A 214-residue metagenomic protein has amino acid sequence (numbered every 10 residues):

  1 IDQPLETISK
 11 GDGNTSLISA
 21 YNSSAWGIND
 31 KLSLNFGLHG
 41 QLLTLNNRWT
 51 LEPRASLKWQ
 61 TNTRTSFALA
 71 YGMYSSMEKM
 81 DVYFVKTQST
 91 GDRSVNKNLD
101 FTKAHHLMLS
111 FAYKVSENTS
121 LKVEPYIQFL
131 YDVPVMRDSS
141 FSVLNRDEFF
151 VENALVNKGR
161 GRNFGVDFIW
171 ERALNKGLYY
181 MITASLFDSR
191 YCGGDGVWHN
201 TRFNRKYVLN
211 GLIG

Functional and structural regions predicted by a protein language model:
I1, F36-G40, L69-M73, V123-F129 (+1 more regions): Transmembrane beta-barrel strands of outer-membrane/channel proteins
I1-S33, E152-F164: Outer-membrane beta-barrel transmembrane domain signature of Gram-negative proteins, especially the mid-to-C-terminal
E6-S16, L43-W49, S89, K97-K103 (+2 more regions): Replace "Gram-negative outer membrane beta-barrel proteins" with "bacterial and organellar outer membrane beta-barrel
D12-T44, T50-R54, W170-D188: Surface-exposed extracellular loop regions of Gram-negative outer-membrane beta-barrel proteins
S16-N22, L38, L51-L57, H105-L109 (+4 more regions): Hydrophobic, lipid-facing positions within transmembrane beta-strands of outer-membrane proteins
I28-N29, I127-F129, F150-G214: Gram-negative outer-membrane beta-barrel transporters
K31-L34, R64-L69, N118-L121, K176-Y180: Repeated loop/turn-to-beta-strand initiation elements of outer-membrane beta-barrel proteins
T44, R64-L107, I127-N153: Surface-exposed extracellular loop regions of Gram-negative outer-membrane beta-barrel proteins, predominantly
